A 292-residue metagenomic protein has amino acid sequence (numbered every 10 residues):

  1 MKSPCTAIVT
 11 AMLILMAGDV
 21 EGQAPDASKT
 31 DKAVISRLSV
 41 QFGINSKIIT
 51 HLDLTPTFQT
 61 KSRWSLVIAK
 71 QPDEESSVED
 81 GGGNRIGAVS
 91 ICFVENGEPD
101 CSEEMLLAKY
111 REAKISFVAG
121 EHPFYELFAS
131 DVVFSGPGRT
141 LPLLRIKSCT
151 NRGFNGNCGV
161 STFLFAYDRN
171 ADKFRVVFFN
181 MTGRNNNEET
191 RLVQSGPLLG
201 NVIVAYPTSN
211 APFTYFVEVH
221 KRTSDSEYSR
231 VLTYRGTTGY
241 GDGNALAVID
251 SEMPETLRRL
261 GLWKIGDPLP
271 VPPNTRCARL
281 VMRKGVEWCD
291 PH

Functional and structural regions predicted by a protein language model:
M1-C5: Positively charged n-region of N-terminal signal peptides that target proteins for export
A7-M16: Bacterial N-terminal signal peptides
D19-R63, I68-N84, E189-H292: Acidic, small-residue rich beta-repeat scaffolds with periodic aromatic anchors
N84-S90, R152-F165, S209-K221: Structural motif
V89-T140, I146, N151-G153: Short N-terminal edge-element motif at the start of the domain
S90-E112, F163-N180, V219-T233: Surface-exposed loop/turn elements that mediate protein-protein interactions on large endomembrane-trafficking
P142-S148, V202-P207: Hydrophobic beta-strand segments that make up the repeating blades of beta-propeller and related beta-repeat
F154-A205: Short helix-loop boundary/capping segments
